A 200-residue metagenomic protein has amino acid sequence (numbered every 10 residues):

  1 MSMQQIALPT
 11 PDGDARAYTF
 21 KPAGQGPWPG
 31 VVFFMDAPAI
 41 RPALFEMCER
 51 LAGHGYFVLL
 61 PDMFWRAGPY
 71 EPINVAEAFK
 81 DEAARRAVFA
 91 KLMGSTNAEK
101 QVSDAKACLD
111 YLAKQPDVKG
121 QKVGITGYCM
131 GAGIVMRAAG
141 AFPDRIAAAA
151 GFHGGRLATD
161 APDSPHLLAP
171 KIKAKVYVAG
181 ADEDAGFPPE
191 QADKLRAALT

Functional and structural regions predicted by a protein language model:
M1-T200: N-terminal cap/leader regions of alpha/beta-hydrolase-fold enzymes, predominantly small-molecule hydrolases
